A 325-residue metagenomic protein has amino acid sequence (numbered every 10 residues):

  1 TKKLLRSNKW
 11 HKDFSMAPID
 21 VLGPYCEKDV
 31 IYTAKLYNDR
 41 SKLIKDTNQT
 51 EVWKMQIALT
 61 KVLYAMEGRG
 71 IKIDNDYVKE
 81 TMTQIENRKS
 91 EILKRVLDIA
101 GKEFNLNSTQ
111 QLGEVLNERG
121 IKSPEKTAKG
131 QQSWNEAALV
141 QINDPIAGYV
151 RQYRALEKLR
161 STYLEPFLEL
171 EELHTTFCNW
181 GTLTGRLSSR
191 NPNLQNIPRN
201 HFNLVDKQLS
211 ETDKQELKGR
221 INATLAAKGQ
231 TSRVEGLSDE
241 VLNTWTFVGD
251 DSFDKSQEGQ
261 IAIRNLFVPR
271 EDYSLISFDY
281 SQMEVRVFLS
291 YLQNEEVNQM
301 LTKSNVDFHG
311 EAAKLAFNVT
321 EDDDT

Functional and structural regions predicted by a protein language model:
T1-A262, V268-L275, Y280-V285, N294-E296 (+1 more regions): Conserved "right-hand" nucleotidyltransferase catalytic core of DNA-directed polymerases
F278, M300-S304: Conserved, non-catalytic sequence blocks in retroelement Pol enzymes and Pol-derived host proteins
S304-T325: Generic long, charged, amphipathic alpha-helical segments
